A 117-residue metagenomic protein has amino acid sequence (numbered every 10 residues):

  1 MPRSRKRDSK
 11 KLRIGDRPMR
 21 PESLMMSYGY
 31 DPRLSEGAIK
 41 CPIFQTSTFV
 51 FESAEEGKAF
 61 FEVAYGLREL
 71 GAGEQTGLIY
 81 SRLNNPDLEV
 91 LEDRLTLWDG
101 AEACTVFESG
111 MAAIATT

Functional and structural regions predicted by a protein language model:
M1-E74: N-terminal glycine-rich, Lys/His-bearing helix-loop that initiates the first secondary-structure elements of many
P42, T48, S53-A112: Conserved N-terminal alpha-helix of the aminotransferase class I/II PLP-enzyme fold
A113-T117: Buried hydrophobic packing segments
